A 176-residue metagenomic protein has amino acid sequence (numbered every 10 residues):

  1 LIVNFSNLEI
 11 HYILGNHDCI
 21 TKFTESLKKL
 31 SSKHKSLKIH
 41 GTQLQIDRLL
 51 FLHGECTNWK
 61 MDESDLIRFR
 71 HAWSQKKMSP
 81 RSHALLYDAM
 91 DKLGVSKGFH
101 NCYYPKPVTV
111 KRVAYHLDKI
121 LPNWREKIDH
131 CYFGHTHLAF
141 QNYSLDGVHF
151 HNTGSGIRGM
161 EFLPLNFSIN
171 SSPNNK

Functional and structural regions predicted by a protein language model:
L1-K176: Extended recognition/assembly regions associated with phosphoester-bond processing machinery
